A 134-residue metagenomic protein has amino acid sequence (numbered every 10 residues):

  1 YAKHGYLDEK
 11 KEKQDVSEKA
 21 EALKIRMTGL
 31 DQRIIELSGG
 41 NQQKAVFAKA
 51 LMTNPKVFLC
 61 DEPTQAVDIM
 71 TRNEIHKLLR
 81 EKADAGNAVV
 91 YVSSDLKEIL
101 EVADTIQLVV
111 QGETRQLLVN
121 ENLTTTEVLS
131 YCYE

Functional and structural regions predicted by a protein language model:
Y1-E134: Glycine-rich phosphate-binding loops of nucleotide-dependent enzymes
